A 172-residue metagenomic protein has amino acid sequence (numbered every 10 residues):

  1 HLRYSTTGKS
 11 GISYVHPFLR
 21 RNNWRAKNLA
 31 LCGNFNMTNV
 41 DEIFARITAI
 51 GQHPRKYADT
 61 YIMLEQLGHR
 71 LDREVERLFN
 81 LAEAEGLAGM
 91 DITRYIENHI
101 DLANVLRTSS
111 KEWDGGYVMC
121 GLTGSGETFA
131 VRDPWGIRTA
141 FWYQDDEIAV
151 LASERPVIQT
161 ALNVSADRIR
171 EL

Functional and structural regions predicted by a protein language model:
H1-L172: Conserved short alpha-helical segments that host acidic/polar catalytic motifs at enzyme active sites
